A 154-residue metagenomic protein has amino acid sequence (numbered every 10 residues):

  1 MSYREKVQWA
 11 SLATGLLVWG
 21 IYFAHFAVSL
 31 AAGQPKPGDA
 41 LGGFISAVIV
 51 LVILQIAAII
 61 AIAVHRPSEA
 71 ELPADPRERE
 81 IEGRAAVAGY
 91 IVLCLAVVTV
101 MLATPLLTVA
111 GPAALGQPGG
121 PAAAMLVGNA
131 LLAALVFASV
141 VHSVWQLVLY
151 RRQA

Functional and structural regions predicted by a protein language model:
S2-I49: Long, highly hydrophobic alpha-helical transmembrane signal-anchor segments
S2-K6, P35-D39, R77, I81 (+1 more regions): Juxtamembrane loop-transmembrane helix junctions in multi-pass integral membrane proteins, especially the extracellular
Y3, G116-A154: Alpha-helical transmembrane segments and their immediate juxtamembrane interface regions
G20, A57, L95-L102, V144: Hydrophobic residues within the alpha-helical transmembrane core of Major Facilitator Superfamily
G38-A57, A130-L135: Alpha-helical transmembrane segments
A58-E80: Membrane-helix interface/capping segments
A85-L93: Loop-to-transmembrane-helix entry motif
L93-A114: Alpha-helical transmembrane segments and their membrane-interface junctions in multi-pass membrane proteins
